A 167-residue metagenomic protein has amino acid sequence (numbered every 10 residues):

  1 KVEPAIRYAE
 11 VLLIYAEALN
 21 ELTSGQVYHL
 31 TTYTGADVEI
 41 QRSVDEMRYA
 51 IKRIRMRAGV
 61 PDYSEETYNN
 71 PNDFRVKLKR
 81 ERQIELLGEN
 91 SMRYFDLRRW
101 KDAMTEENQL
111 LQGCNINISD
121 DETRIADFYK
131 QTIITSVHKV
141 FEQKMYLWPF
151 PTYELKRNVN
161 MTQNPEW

Functional and structural regions predicted by a protein language model:
K1-W167: Acidic/polar-rich alpha-helix caps and helix-coil junctions
